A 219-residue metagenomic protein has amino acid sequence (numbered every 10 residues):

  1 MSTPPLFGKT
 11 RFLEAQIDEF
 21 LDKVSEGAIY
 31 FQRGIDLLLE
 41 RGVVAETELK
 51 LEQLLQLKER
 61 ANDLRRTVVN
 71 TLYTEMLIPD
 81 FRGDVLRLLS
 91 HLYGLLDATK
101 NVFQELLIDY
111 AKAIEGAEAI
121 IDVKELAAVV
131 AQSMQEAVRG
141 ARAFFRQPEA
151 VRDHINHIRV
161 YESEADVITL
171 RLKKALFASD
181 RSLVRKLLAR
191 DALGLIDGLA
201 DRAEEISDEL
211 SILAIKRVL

Functional and structural regions predicted by a protein language model:
M1-L219: Cytosolic, long alpha-helical scaffolding segments
